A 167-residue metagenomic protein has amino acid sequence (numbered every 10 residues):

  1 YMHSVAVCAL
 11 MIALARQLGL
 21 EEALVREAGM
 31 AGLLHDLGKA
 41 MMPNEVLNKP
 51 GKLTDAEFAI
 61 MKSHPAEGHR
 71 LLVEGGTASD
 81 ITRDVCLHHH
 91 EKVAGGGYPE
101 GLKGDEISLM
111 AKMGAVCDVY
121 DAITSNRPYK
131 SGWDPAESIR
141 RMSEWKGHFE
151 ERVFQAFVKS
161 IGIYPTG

Functional and structural regions predicted by a protein language model:
Y1-T166: Histidine- and acidic-residue-rich, metal-dependent catalytic cores
